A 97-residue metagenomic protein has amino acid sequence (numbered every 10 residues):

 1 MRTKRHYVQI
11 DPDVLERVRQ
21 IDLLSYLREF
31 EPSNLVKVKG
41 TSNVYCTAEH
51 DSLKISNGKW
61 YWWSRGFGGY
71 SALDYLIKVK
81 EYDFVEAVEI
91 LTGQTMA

Functional and structural regions predicted by a protein language model:
M1-A97: N-terminal structured subdomain of primase-like DNA metabolism proteins
